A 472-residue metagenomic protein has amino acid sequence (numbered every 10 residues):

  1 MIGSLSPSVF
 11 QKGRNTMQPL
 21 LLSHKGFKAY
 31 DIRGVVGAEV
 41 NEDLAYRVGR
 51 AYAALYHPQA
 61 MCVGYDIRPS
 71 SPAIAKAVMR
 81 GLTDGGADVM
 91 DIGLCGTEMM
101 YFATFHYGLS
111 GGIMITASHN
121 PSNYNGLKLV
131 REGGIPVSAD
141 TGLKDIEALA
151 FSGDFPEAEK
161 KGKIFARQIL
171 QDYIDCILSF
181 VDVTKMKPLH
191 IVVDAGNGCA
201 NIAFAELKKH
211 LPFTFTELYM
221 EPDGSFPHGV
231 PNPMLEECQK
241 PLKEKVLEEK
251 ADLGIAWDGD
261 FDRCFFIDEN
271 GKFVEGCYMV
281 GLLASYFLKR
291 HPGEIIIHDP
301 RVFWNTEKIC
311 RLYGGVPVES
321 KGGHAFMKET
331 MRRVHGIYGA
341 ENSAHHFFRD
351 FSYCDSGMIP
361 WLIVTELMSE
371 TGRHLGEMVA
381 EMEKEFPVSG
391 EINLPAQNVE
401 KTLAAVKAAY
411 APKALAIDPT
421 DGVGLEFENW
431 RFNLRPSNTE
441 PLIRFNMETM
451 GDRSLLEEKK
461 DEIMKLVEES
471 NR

Functional and structural regions predicted by a protein language model:
G3-T16: Short, Lys/Arg-enriched N-terminal segments with co-localized hydrophobic residues within the first ~10-30 amino acids
M17-R80, D84-G86, I164-L189: An N-terminal, well-structured beta->alpha segment
A60-D66, M90, H190-V192, E294-P300 (+1 more regions): Short glycine-rich phosphate-binding loop at a beta-alpha junction
M61-N125, L178, L207-I267: N-terminal small/polar loop signature for handling phosphorylated ligands or for N-terminal nucleophile
S110-S118, S122-Y124, V246-D268, F273 (+2 more regions): Glycine-rich phosphate-binding loop
N125-E249: Gly/Ser/Thr-enriched, mixed-charge loops and adjacent short helices that form phosphate/oxyanion-binding elements
L143-D175, S179, E269-N342, H346-F348: Proline/glycine-rich low-complexity loops and linkers
H291-R472: Phosphate-binding and adjacent anionic-ligand microenvironments
